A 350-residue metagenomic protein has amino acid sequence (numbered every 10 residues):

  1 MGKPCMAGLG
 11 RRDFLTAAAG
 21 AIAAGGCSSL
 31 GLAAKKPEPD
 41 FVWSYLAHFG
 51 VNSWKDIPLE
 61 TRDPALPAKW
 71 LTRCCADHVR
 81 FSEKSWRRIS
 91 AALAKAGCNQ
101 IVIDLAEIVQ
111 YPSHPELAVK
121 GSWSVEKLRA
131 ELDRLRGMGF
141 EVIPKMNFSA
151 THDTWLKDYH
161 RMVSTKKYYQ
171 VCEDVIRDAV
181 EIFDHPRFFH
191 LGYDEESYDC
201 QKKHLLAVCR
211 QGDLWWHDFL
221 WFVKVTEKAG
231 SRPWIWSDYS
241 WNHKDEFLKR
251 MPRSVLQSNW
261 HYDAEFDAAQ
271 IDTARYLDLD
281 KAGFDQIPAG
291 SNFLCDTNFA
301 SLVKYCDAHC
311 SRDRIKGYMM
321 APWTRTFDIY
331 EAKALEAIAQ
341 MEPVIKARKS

Functional and structural regions predicted by a protein language model:
G2-I22: N-terminal secretory signal peptides and thylakoid transit peptides that target proteins across membranes
G8, S28-P39: C-terminal segment of N-terminal export signals and the immediately downstream linker at the start of the mature
A21-S29: Hydrophobic h-region of N-terminal signal peptides that target proteins for export in Gram-negative bacteria
P39-A47: Transmembrane beta-strand segments of Gram-negative outer membrane beta-barrel proteins
L46-L256: Aromatic-lined carbohydrate-binding surfaces of glycoside hydrolases
V142, P233, Q286-I287, I315-K316: Hydrophobic anchor at the start of a short beta-strand that flanks the dinucleotide cofactor-binding loop
K244-N292, N298: Glycoside hydrolase catalytic-domain groove-lining segments
G290-S350: Substrate-binding cleft of secreted/luminal carbohydrate-active enzymes
